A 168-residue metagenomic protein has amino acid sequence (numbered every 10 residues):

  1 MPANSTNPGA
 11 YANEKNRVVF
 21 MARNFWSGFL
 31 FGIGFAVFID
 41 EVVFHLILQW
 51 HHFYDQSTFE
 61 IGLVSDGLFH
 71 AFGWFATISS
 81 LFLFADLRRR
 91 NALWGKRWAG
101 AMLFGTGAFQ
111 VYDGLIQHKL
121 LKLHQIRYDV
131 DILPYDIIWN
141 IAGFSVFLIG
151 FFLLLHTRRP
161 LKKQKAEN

Functional and structural regions predicted by a protein language model:
P2-M21: Short, Lys/Arg-rich, polar N-terminal cytosolic tail immediately upstream of the first transmembrane signal-anchor
A3-T6, K162-N168: Short, charged juxtamembrane terminal tails flanking transmembrane helices
V19-G34, N91-A108: Interfacial segments of alpha-helical transmembrane regions
R23-T58: N-terminal signal-anchor transmembrane alpha-helix
F35-F44, G107-H118: C-terminal TM-helix exit segments that contain a strictly Trp-centered aromatic cap at the helix terminus
F44-Y54, G114-P134: Interfacial helix-loop-helix junctions of multi-pass membrane proteins
E60-S79, I132-L154: Membrane-interface loop-to-helix entry segments
D86-R90, L153-A166: Membrane-interface capping segments at transmembrane-helix boundaries
